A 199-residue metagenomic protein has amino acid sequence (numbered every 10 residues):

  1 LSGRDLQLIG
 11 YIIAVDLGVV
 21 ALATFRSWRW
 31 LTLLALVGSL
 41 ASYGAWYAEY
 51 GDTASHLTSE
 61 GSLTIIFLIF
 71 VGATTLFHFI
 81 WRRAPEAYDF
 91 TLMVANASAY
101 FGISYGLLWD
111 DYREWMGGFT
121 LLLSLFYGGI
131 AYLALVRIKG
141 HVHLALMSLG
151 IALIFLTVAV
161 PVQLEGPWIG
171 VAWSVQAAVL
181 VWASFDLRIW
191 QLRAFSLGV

Functional and structural regions predicted by a protein language model:
L1-G150, F155-V199: Extended, compositionally biased regions that are outside compact catalytic cores
